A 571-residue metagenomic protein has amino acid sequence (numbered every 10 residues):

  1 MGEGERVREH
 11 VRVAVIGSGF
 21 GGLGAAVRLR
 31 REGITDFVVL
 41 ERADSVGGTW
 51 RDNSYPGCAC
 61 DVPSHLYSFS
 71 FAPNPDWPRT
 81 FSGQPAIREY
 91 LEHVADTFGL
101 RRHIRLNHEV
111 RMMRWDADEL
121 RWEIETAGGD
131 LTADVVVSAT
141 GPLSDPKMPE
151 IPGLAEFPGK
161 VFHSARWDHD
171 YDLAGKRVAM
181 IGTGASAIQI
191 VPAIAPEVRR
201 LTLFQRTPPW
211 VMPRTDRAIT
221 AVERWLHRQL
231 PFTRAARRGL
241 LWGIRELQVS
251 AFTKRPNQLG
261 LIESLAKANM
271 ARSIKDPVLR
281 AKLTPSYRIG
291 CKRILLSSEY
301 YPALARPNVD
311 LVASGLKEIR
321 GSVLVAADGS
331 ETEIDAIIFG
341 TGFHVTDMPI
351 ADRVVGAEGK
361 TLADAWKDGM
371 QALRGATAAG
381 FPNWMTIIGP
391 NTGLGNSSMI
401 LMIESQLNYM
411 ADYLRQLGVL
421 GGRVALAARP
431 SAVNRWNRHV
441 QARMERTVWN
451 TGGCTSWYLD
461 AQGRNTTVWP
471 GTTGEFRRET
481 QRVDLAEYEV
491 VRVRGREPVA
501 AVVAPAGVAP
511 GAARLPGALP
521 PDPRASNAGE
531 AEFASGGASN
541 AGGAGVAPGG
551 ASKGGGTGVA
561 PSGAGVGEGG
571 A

Functional and structural regions predicted by a protein language model:
E3-E5, V11-V15, F20-I104, Q205-R206 (+1 more regions): Beta1-alpha1 glycine-rich phosphate/pyrophosphate-binding loop at the start of Rossmann-like nucleotide-binding domains
E5-H10, A14-I16, F20, G24-S45 (+5 more regions): Rossmann-like dinucleotide-binding core of oxidoreductases
R51-C60, P152-G153, E299-Y301, G356-N383 (+1 more regions): FAD-binding beta-loop-beta segment adjacent to the flavin cofactor pocket
R79-L143: Feature captures the FAD/FMN-dependent oxidoreductase FAD-binding
W210-P213, E223-R224, P231-F232, A372 (+5 more regions): C-terminal, flexible cofactor-proximal segment of oxidoreductases
S250, K254-Q258, I262-A327, T332-R353 (+3 more regions): C-terminal catalytic lobe of FAD-dependent flavoproteins
G340-L414: Glycine/threonine-rich phosphate-binding loop and adjacent beta-strand/alpha-helix elements that clamp
V508-A509, A525-G567: Long, intrinsically disordered low-complexity tandem-repeat segments
